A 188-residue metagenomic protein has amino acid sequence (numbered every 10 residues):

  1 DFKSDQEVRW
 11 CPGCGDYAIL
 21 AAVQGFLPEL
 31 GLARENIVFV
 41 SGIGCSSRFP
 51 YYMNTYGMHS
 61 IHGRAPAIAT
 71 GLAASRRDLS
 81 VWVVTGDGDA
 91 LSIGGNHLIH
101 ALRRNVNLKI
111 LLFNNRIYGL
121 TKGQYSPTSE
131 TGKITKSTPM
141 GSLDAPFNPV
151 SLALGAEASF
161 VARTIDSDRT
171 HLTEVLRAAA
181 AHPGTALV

Functional and structural regions predicted by a protein language model:
D1-I61: Active-site diphosphate/adenylate-binding microenvironment
F2-K3, P12, L30-R34, A74-R77 (+4 more regions): Solvent-exposed alpha-helices and their adjacent loops that cap or buttress functional pockets in soluble metabolic
E7-W10, G15-A22, E35, I93-H97 (+4 more regions): General structural feature for long, well-ordered alpha-helical segments within catalytic domains of soluble enzymes
W10-P12, V83-T85, F160-I165: Short catalytic-loop micro-motif centered on adjacent basic/acidic residues
L20-L27, P66-A73, I99-L102, F147-L154 (+2 more regions): Predominant activation on well-ordered alpha-helical scaffold segments within soluble catalytic domains
N36-F39, L79-W82, N107-L111, S151 (+2 more regions): Structural motif
I43-G119, H171-E174: Thiamine diphosphate
D78, S126-H182: Conserved thiamine diphosphate
